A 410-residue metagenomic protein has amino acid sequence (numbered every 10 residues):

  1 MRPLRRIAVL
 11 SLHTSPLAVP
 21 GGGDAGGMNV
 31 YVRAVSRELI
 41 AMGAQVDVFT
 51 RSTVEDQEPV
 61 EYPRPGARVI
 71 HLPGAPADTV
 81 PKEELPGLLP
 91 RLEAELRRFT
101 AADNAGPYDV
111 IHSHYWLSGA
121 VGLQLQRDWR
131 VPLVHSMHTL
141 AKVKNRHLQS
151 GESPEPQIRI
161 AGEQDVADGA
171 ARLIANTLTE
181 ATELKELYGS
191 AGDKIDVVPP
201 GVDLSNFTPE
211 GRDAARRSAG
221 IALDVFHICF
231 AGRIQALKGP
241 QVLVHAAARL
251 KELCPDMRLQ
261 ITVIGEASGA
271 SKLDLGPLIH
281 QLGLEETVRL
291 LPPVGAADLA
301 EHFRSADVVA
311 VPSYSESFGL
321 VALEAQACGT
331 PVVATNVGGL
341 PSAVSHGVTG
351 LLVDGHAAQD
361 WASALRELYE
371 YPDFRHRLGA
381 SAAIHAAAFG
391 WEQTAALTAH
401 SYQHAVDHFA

Functional and structural regions predicted by a protein language model:
M1-A67: N-terminal subdomain of nucleotide-sugar transferases
T208-I221: A short helix/loop element that forms part of the nucleotide-sugar donor recognition site in Leloir-type
A222-K238, V244-A247, T262: Conserved donor-binding/catalytic core segment of Leloir-type glycosyltransferases
K272-A297: Nucleotide-activated donor-binding/catalytic signature segment of Leloir-type glycosyltransferases, i.e., the conserved
P293-V294, E301-A306: Short alpha-helical donor nucleotide-sugar binding micro-motif in glycosyltransferases
Y314: Aromatic "clamp/platform" in nucleotide-sugar-dependent glycosyltransferases that forms part of the donor/acceptor
P331-A334, V344: Short hydrophobic beta-strand element within catalytic cores of glycosyltransferases and related nucleotide-activated
H346-G347, L351-A358, E367-P372: Conserved acidic donor-binding segment of nucleotide-sugar-dependent glycosyltransferases
